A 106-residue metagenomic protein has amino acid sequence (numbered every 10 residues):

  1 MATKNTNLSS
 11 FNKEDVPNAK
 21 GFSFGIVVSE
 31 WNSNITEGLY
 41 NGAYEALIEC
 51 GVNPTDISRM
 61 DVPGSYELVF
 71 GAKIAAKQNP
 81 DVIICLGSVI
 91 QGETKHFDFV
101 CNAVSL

Functional and structural regions predicted by a protein language model:
M1-K20: N-terminal amphipathic/basic leader segments beginning at the initiator methionine
T3-N5, T36, L68-V69: Short glycine/serine/threonine-rich phosphate/pyrophosphate-binding segments that cradle anionic phosphate groups
T6-S9, N41-G42, V104: Short amphipathic alpha-helical surface micro-motifs
N7, W31, E93-H96: Glycine-rich, flexible loop/turn motifs
S10, G21-S23, H96-D98: Intrinsic disorder/low-structure terminal segments
S10-K13, A46, V69-G71: A generic local structural motif
E14-P63: Glycine-rich phosphate/diphosphate-binding loop of Rossmann-like nucleotide-binding domains
E67, G71-L106: Glycine-rich phosphate-binding loop
